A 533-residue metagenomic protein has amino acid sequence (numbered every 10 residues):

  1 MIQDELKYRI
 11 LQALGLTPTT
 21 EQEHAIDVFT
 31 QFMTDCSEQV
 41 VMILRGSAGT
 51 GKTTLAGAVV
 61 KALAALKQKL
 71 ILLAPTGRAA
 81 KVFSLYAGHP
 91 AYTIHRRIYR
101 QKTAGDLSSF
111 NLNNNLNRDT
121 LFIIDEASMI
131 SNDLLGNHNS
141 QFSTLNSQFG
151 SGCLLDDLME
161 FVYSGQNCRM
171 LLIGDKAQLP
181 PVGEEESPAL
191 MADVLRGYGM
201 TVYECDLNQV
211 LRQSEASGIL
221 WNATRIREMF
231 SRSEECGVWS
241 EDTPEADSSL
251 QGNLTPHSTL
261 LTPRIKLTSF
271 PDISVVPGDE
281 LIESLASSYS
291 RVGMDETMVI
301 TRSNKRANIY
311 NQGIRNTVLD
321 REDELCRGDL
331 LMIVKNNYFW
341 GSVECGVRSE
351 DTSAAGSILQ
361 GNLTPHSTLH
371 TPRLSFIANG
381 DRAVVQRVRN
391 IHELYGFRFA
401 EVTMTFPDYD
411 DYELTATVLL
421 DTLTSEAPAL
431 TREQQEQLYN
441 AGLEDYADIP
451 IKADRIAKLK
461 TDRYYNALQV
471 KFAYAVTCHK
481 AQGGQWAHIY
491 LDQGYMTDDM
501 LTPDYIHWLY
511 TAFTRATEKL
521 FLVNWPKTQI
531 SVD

Functional and structural regions predicted by a protein language model:
I2-L16, R45: Conserved adenine-nucleotide phosphate-binding loops and their immediately adjacent elements
Q3-L6, A25-T30, S37, Y163-C168 (+3 more regions): Conserved helicase motor core of P-loop NTPases
I10-V28: N-terminal pre-Walker A segment at the start of P-loop NTPase domains
P18, L72, V299: Conserved SAM-binding loop
I26-D27, Q31, C36, V40-R232: ASCE P-loop NTPase helicase motor core
A127, N132-C153, T224, F230 (+2 more regions): Charged, glycine/proline-rich intrinsically disordered loops and linkers
S140-S143, S147, C236, S258 (+3 more regions): Intrinsic disorder
N379-D381, G396-D533: C-terminal accessory regions
